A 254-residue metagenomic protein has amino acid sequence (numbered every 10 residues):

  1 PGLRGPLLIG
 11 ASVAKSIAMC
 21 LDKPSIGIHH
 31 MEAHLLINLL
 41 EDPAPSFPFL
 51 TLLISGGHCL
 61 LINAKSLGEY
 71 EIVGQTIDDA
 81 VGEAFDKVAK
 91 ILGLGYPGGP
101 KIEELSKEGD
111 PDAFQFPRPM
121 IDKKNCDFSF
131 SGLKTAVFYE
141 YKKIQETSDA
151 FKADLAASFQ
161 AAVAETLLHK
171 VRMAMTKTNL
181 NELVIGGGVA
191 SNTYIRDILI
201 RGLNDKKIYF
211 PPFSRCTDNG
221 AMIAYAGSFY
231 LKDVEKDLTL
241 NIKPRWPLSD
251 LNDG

Functional and structural regions predicted by a protein language model:
P1, I17, S55, L183-N192: Glycine-rich beta-strand-to-loop/alpha-helix junction loops that act as flexible
P1-K15: Short beta-strand-loop/turn "lid" adjacent to the catalytic site in phosphate-handling enzymes
A11-E32, T176: Nucleotide and nucleotide-moiety/phosphate-recognizing core
G27-I28, L183, I200-I223: Conserved phosphate-binding/catalytic loops in two-lobed NTP-binding clefts
I28-L50, A226: Conserved phosphate-binding catalytic cores of ATP/NTP-utilizing and phosphoryl-transfer enzymes
E32, P43, K65-D110, K134-T135 (+1 more regions): Glycine-rich phosphate-binding loop plus the immediately following alpha-helix
H34-L36, P211-N252: Glycine-rich phosphate-binding/hydrolytic loop that grips phosphoryl groups
E104-L183, N192-R201, L231-V234, P247-G254: A contiguous, well-structured pocket-lining segment that forms one wall/lid of small-molecule binding clefts in soluble
